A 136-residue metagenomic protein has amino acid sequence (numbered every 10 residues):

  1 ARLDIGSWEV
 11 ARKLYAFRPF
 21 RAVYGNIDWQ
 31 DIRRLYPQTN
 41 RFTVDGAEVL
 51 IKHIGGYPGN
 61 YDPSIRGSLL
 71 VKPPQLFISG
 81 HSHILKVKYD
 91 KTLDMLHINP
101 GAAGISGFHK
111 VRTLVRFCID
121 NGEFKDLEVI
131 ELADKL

Functional and structural regions predicted by a protein language model:
A1, L50, I78: Conserved Rossmann-like nucleotide-binding pocket used by diverse enzymes that bind dinucleotide cofactors
A1-V44: Core catalytic region of metal-dependent phosphoesterases/phosphodiesterases, especially metallo-beta-lactamase-like
D4, G25, H53, G80-H81 (+1 more regions): Active-site glycine-centered loops adjacent to acidic/histidine catalytic or metal-binding residues that shape
R21, G59-E123, L127: Conserved beta-sheet core of the metallophosphoesterase superfamily
D28-P73, I105-F108: Active-site-proximal segments of metal-dependent phosphoesterases and phosphodiesterases across multiple
V44, I54, P100-A102, I119 (+1 more regions): Active-site donor-binding loop signature of nucleotide-sugar glycosyltransferases
L127-L136: Short, solvent-exposed aromatic-acidic interface loops
